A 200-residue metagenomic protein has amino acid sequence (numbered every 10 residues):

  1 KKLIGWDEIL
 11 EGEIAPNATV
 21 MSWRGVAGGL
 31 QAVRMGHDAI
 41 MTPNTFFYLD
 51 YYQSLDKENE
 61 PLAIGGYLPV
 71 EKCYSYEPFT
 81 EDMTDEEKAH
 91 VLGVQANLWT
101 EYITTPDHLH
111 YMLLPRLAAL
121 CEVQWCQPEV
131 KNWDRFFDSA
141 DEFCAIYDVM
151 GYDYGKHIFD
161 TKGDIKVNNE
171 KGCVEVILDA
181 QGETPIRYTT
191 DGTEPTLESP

Functional and structural regions predicted by a protein language model:
K1: Polysaccharide-binding and catalytic clefts of secreted carbohydrate-active enzymes
G5-P16, S22-C144: Conserved alpha/beta catalytic core and glycan-binding cleft of carbohydrate-active enzymes
K131-P200: Short, compositionally stereotyped local motifs that mark structural "simplifiers"
